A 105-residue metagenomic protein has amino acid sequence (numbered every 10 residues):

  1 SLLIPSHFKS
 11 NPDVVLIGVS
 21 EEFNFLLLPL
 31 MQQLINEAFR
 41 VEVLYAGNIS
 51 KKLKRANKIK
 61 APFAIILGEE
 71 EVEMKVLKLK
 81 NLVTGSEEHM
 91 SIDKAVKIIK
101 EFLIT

Functional and structural regions predicted by a protein language model:
S1-S50, R55, A61-T105: TRNA-recognition modules of translation machinery and tRNA-sensing kinases, especially anticodon-binding
